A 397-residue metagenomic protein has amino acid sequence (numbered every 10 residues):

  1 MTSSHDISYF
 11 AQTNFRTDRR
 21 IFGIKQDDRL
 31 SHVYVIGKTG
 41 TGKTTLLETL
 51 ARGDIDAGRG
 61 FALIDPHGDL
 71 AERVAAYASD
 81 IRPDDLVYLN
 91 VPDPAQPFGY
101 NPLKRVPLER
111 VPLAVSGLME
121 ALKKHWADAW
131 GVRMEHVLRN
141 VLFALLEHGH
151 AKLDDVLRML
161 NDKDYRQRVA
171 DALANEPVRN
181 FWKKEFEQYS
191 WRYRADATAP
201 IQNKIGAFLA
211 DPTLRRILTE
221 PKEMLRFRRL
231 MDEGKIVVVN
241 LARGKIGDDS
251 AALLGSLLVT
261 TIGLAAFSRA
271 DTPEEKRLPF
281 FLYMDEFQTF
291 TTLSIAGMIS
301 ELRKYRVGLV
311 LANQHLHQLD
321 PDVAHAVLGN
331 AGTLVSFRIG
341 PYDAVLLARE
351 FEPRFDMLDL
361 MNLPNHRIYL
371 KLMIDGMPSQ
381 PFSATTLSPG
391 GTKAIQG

Functional and structural regions predicted by a protein language model:
T2-R19, Q26-D28, V33-T41, L46-V307 (+3 more regions): P-loop NTPase motor domains
I24, K124, A129-R133, G297-S300 (+1 more regions): P-loop NTPase motor core of the ASCE superfamily
P66, A312-Q318: Conserved H-loop
N90, N313-Q314, R338: Short beta->alpha connector loops at strand-helix junctions that form conserved, small/polar/Pro-enriched
